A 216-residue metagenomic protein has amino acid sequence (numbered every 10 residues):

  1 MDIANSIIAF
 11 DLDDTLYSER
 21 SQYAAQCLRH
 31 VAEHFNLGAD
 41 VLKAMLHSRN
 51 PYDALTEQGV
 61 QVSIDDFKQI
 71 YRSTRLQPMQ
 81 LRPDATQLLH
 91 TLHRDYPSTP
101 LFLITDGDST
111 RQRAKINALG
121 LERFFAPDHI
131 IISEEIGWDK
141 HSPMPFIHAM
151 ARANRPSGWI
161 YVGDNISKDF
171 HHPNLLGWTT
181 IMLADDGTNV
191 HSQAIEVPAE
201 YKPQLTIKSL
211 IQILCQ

Functional and structural regions predicted by a protein language model:
M1-S6, H90, F102, G107-Q216: Asp-based, Mg2+/Mn2+-dependent phosphohydrolase catalytic module
D2-H90, R94-D95: N-terminal helical cap/lid subdomain that shapes the substrate entry/recognition surface in HAD-like hydrolases
L37, T99, W178: Short glycine/serine/threonine/alanine-rich loop segments
D95-S98, P156: Structured helix-beta-strand junction loops
